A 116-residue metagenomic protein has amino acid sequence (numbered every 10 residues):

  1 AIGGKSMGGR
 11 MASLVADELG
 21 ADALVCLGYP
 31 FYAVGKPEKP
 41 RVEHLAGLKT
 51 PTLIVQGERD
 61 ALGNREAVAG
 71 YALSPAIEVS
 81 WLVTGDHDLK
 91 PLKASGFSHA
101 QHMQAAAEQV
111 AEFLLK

Functional and structural regions predicted by a protein language model:
I2-G4, L27: Short beta-strand immediately N-terminal to the catalytic nucleophile in serine-hydrolase-like folds
G4-A12: Gly/Ala-rich beta-loop-alpha elbow adjacent to hydrolase catalytic centers
G20-G35: A conserved short beta-strand
F31-L45, G63, Q109: Active-site nucleophile elbow and catalytic-triad environment of alpha/beta-hydrolase enzymes
V42-K49, Y71-P75: Short, conserved loop/helix-junction motifs that constitute active-site signature segments in enzyme catalytic cores
G47-K49, I54-Q56, D60: Short beta-strand/loop motif that positions the catalytic acidic residue of the alpha/beta-hydrolase fold
A61-A67: Conserved alpha/beta-hydrolase "acid-adjacent" motif
A69, L73-K116: C-terminal catalytic histidine-bearing segment of alpha/beta-hydrolase fold enzymes
